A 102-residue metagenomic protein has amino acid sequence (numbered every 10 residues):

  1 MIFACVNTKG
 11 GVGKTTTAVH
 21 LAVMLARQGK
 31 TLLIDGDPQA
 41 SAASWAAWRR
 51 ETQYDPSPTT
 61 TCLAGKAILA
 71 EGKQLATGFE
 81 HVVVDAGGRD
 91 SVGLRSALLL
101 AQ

Functional and structural regions predicted by a protein language model:
M1-A101: P-loop NTP-binding core
